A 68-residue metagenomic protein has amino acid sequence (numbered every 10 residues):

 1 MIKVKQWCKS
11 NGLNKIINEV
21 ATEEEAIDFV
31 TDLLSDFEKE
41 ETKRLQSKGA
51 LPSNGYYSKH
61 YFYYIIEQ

Functional and structural regions predicted by a protein language model:
M1-K15, I65: Short aromatic-glycine-(Arg/Gly/Cys) micro-motifs in beta-strand/loop hairpins
W7-C8, V20-A21, Y61-F62, Q68: Secondary-structure transition/turn motif
G12-E24, D28: A short, exposed loop/beta-hairpin motif centered on an aromatic-Gly-Thr core
N14, T31-Q68: Short, mixed-charge low-complexity intrinsically disordered segments
